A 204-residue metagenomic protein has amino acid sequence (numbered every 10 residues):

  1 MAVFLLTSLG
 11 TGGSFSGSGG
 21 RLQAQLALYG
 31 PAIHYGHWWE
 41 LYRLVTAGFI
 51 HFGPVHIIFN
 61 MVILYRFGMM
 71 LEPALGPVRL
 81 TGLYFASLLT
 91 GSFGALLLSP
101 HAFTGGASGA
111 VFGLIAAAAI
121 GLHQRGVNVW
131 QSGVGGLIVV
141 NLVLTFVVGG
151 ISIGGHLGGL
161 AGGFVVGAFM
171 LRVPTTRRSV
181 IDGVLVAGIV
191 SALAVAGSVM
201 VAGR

Functional and structural regions predicted by a protein language model:
M1, G48, Y84-L89, V134 (+4 more regions): Alpha-helical transmembrane spans of integral membrane proteins, capturing the lipid-embedded, hydrophobic core of TM
M1-A107, V148-I151: N-terminal TM1-TM2 helical hairpin plus the immediately adjacent luminal interfacial "cap"
L5, L89-A95, I138-V147, S191-S198: Aromatic-anchored segments of alpha-helical transmembrane domains
I57-L64, G105-A117, I151-L171: Alpha-helical transmembrane segments that form the membrane-embedded catalytic/substrate-binding core of multi-pass
I58, T81-F85, V111, V134-V139 (+3 more regions): Hydrophobic alpha-helical transmembrane segments
P73-A74, I120-V134, L171-V184: Alpha-helical transmembrane bundle and helix-membrane interface signal in multi-pass integral membrane proteins
F93-G121, R125-N128, V140-T145, G149: Transmembrane helix-loop-helix hairpins at the membrane interface of multi-pass integral membrane proteins
F146-R204: C-terminal transmembrane module of polytopic alpha-helical membrane proteins
